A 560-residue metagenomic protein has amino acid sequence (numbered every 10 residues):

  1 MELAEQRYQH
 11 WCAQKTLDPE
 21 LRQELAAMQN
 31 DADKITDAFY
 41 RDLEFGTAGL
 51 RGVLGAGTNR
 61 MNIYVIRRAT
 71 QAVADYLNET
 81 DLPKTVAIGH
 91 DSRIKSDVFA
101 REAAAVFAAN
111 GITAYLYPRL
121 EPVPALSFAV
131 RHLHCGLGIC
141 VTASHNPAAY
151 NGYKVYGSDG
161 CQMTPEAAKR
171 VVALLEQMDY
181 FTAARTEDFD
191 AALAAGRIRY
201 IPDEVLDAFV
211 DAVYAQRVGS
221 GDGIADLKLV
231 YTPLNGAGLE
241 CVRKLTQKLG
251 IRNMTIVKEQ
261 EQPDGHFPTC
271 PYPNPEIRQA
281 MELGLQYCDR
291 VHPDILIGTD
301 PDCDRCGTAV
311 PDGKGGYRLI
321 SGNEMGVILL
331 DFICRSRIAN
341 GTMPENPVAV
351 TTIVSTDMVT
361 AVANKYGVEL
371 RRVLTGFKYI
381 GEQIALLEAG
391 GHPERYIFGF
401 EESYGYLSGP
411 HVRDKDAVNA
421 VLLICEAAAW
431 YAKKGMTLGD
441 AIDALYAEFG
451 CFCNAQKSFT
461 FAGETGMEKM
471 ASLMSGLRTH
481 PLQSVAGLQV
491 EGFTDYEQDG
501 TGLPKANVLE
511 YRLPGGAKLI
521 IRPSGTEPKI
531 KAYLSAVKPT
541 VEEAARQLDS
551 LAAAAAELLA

Functional and structural regions predicted by a protein language model:
E2-A103, A192-L193, I198-D226, A237: An N-terminal, well-structured beta->alpha segment
C12, K34-L43, N151-E282: Gly/Ser/Thr-enriched, mixed-charge loops and adjacent short helices that form phosphate/oxyanion-binding elements
F39-N59, A143-S144, L229, P233-L245 (+4 more regions): Conserved phosphate/anionic-ligand binding catalytic regions in large, soluble enzymes, centered on
A87-Y150, K248, R252-T308: N-terminal small/polar loop signature for handling phosphorylated ligands or for N-terminal nucleophile
D97-E102, S127-R131, A149-V155, E176 (+9 more regions): Short acidic, glycine/serine/threonine-rich loops at helix termini
Y156-T186, N323-P347, T351-V362, A417: Glycine-rich phosphate-binding loop plus the immediately following alpha-helix
D289, P293-I295, G316-R318, S336-R522 (+3 more regions): Phosphate-binding and adjacent anionic-ligand microenvironments
